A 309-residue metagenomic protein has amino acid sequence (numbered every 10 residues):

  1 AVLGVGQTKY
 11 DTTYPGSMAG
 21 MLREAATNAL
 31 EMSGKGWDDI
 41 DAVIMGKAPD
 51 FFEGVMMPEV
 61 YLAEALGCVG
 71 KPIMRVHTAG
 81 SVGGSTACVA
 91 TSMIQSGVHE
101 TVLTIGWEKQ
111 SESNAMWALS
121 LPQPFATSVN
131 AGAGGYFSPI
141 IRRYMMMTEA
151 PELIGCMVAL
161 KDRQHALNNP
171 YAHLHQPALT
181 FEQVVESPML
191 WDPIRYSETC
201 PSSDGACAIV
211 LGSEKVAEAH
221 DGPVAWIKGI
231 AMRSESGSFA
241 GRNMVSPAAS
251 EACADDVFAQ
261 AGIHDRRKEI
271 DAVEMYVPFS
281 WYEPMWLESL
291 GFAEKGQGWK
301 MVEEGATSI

Functional and structural regions predicted by a protein language model:
A1-A19, C156-V158, M189-D256, E303-I309: Condensing-enzyme catalytic core mediating Claisen C-C bond formation in acyl metabolism
A1-S81, V89, Y144-P151, H173-T180 (+3 more regions): Conserved active-site "lid/cap" helical segment
Y10-T12, F51-F52, S111-E112, E218 (+2 more regions): Flexible loop/turn segments at secondary-structure boundaries
Y14-G16, V55-M56, C88, S113-A118 (+3 more regions): Short acidic, glycine/serine/threonine-rich loops at helix termini
W37-K47, P72-T78, V102-W107, L153-L160 (+3 more regions): Beta-strand segments within the central parallel beta-sheet cores of soluble alpha/beta enzyme folds
P49-I105, K109-F137, H175-P201, I230-E235 (+2 more regions): Conserved catalytic cysteine-centered active-site region of acyl-thioester-dependent Claisen-condensing enzymes
D50-P58, F239-N243, V277-W299, I309: Short glycine/threonine-rich loop-to-helix capping motif typified by GTGT followed within a few residues by an Asp-Pro
A131-T180: N-terminal leader/propeptide and maturation segments of large enzyme subunits in energy/redox metabolism and hydrolases
